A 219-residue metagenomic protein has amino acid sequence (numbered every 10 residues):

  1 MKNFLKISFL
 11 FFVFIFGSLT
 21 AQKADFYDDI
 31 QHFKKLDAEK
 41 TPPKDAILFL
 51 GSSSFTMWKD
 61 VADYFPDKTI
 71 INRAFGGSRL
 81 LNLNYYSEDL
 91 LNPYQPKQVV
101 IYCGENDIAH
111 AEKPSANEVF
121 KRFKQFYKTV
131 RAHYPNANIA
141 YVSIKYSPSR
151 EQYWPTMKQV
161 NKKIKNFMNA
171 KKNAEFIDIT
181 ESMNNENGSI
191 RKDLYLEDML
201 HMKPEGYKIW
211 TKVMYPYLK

Functional and structural regions predicted by a protein language model:
M1-A24: Bacterial Sec-dependent N-terminal signal peptides
F14, Y146-K219: Catalytic His-Asp segment of secreted/periplasmic serine-dependent ester chemistry enzymes
K23-R122, P148, Y153-K158: Conserved SGNH/GDSL esterase-like catalytic core that processes O-acyl groups on lipids and polysaccharides
E39-K40, V61-D63, R131, N166-M168 (+1 more regions): Short secondary-structure boundary/capping segments
R73, V142, I177-I179: Conserved beta-strand termini and adjacent loop/short-helix elements that scaffold enzyme active sites in alpha/beta
E88, N92, G104, K128-P135 (+3 more regions): Sec-exported extracytoplasmic/periplasmic mature domains
Y102, V142-S143: Alpha/beta-hydrolase-fold catalytic nucleophile elbow
E118-V142, Q159, K163-A174: Charged, glycine-enriched surface loops/patches that mediate electrostatic binding to polyanionic ligands
